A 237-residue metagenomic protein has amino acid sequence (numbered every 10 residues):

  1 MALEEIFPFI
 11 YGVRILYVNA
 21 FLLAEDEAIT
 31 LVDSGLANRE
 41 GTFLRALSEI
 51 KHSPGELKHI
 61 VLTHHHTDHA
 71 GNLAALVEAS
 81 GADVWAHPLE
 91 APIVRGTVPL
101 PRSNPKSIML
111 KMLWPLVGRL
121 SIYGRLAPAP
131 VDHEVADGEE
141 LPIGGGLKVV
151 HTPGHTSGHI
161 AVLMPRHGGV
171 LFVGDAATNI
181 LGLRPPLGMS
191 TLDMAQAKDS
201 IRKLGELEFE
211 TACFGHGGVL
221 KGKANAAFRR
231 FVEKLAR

Functional and structural regions predicted by a protein language model:
M1-I50, A161-G174: Conserved beta-strand hairpin/beta-sheet module of binuclear metal-dependent hydrolase folds, prominently
I6, A79-S80, E208: Short, structured coil segments at secondary-structure junctions
T30-V32, V61, V84, V170-F172 (+1 more regions): Residue-level marker for buried hydrophobic side chains located in beta-strands that build the well-ordered beta-sheet
A37-N38, Y123-D132, E140-A226: Metallo-beta-lactamase
S48-D132: Active-site HxH/HxHxD metal-binding segment of metal-dependent hydrolases
L100-K106, T191, R230-V232: Short, hinge-like loop/turn segments at secondary-structure boundaries
K223-R237: Short, electropositive alpha-helical surface patch
